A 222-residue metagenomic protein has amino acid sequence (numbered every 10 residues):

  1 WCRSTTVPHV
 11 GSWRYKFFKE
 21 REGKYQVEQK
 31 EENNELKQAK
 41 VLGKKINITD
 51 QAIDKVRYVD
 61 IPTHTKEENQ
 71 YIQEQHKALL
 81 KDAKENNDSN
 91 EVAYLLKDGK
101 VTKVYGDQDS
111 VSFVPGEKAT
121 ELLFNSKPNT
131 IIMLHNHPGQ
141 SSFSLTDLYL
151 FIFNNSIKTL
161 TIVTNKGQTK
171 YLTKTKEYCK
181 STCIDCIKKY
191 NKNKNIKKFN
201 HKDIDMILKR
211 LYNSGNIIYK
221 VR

Functional and structural regions predicted by a protein language model:
W1-N69, H76-A78, K194-N200, R222: Activation/maturation switch segments at domain boundaries
Y25, Q29, F143-K166: Short secondary-structure subsegments characteristic of cysteine-rich extracellular domains
K66-D82, S141-T146: Charged, amphipathic alpha-helical segments
E85-E91: Short, flexible loop/turn motifs enriched in small residues
E91-G99, L160-V163: Short beta-strand scaffold segments in enzyme catalytic cores
V101-P115, K170-E177: Short amphipathic beta-strand/extended segments with alternating polar/hydrophobic composition
D107-S156: Short HxH-centered metal-ligating active-site micro-motif
S156-R222: Divalent-metal-activated hydrolytic enzyme cores
